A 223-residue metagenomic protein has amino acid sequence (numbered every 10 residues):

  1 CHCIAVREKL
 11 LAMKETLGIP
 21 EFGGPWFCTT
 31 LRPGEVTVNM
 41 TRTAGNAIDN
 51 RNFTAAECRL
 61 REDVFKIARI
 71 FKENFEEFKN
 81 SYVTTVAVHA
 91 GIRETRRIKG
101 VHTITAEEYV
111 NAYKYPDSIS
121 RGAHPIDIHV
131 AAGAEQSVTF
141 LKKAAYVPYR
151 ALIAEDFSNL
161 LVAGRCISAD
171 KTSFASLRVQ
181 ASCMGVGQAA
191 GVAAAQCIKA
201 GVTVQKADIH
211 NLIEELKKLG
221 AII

Functional and structural regions predicted by a protein language model:
C1-I223: Flavin (FAD/FMN)-binding glycine-rich loop and adjacent Rossmann-like elements that form
